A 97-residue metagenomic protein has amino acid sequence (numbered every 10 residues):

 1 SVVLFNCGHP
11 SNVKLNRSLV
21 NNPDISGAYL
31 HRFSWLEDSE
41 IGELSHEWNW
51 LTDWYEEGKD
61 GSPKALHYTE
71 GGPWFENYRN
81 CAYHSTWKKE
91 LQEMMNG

Functional and structural regions predicted by a protein language model:
N6-G97: A glycosyltransferase accessory/donor-loop signature
